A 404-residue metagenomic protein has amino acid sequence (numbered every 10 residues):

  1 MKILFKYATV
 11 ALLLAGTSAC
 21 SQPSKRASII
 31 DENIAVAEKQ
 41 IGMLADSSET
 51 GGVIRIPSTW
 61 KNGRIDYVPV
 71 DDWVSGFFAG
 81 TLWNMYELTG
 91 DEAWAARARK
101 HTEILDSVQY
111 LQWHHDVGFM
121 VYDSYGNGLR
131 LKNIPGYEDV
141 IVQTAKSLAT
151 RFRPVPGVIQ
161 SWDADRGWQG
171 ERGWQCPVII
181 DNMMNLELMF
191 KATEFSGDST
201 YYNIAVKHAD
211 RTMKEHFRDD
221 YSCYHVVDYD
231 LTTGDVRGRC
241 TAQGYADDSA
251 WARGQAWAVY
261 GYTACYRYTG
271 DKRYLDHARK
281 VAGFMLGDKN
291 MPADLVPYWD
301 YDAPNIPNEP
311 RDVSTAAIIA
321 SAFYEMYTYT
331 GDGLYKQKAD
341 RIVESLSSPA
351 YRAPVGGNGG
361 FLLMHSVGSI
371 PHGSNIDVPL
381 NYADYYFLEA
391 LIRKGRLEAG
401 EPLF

Functional and structural regions predicted by a protein language model:
M1-S28: Bacterial Sec-dependent N-terminal signal peptides
S24-F404: Glycan-recognition and catalytic cores of secretory/periplasmic carbohydrate-active enzymes
